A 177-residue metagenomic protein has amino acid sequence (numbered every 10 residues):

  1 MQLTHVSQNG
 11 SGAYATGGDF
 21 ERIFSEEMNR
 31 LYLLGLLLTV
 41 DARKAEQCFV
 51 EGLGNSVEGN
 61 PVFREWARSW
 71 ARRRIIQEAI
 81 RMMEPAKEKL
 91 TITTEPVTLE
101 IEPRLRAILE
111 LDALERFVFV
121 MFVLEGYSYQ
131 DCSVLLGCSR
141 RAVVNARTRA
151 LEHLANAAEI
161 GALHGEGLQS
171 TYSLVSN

Functional and structural regions predicted by a protein language model:
Q2-L33, R116: A short, charge-rich alpha-helical start-of-domain segment used by transcription regulators
N9, E102-D112, S139, L154: Short amphipathic alpha-helical boundary/capping segments
M28, L33-L36, E46-K89, V97: Σ70-family region 2.3-2.4 aromatic/basic alpha-helix that recognizes the −10 promoter and nucleates DNA melting
G52, F119, C132-S133, V143: Hydrophobic positions on the alpha-helical face of helix-turn-helix-like DNA-binding modules
A86-L109: Acidic, proline/glycine-rich intrinsically disordered inter-domain spacer in sigma factors
E110-D131: Short amphipathic alpha helix immediately N-terminal
L136-S173: DNA-recognition helix of helix-turn-helix
